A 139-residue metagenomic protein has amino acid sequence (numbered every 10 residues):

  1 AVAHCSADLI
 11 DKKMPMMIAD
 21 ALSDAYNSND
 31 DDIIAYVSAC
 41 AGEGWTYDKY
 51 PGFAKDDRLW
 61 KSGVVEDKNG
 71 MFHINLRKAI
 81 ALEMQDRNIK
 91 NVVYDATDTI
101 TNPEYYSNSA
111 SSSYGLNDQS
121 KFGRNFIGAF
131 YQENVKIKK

Functional and structural regions predicted by a protein language model:
A1-K139: Active-site microenvironment for binding and transforming phosphate-containing groups
